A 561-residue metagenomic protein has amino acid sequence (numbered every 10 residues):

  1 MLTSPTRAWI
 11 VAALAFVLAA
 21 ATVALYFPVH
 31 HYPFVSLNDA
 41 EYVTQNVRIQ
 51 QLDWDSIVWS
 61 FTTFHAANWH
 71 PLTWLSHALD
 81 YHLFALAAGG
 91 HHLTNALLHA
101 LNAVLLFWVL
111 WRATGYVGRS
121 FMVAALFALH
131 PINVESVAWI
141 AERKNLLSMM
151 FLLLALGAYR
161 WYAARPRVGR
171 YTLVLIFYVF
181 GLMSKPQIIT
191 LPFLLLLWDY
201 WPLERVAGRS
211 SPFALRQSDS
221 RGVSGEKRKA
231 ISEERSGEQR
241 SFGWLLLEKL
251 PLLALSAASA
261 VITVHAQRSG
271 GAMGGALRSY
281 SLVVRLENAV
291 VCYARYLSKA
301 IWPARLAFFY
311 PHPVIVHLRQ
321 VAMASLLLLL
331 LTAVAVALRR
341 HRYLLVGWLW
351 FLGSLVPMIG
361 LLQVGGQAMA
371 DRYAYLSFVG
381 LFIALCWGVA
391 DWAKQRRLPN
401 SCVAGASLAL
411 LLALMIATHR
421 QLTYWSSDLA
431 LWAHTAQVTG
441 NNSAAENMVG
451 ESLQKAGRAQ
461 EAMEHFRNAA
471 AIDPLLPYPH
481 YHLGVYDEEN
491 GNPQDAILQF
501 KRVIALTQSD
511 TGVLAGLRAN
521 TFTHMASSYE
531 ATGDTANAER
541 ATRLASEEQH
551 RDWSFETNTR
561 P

Functional and structural regions predicted by a protein language model:
M1-E489, D495, H524, A531: Polytopic membrane enzymes that build or remodel cell-surface glycoconjugates and lipids
A87, G440, G512-A515, E556: Helix N-cap/loop-to-helix boundary motif
E226-K229, T507-G516, N558-T559: Intrinsically disordered, low-complexity Ser/Thr- and acidic-rich flexible linkers and loops, especially at boundaries
V438, I472, L506, D510-V513 (+1 more regions): Structural marker of alpha-solenoid helical repeat scaffolds
G516, S527-P561: Terminal, low-structured helical/coil segments at or just beyond the last alpha-helical repeat
